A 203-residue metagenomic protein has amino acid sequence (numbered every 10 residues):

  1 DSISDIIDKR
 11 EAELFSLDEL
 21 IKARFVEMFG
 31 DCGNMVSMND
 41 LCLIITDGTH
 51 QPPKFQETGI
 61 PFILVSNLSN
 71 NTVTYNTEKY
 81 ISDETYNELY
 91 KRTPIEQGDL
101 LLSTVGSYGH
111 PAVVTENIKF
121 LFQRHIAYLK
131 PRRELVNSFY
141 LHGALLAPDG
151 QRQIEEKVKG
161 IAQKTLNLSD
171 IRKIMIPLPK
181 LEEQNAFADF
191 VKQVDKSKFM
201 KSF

Functional and structural regions predicted by a protein language model:
D5, K9-G48, K173, P177-F203: Non-catalytic DNA-recognition/assembly elements of restriction-modification systems
G33-V73, E88-Y90, K159: Low-complexity, Lys/Gly-biased intrinsically disordered segments
L64, E84-Y86, Y90-L146: A short beta-sheet element
E78-I81, K192: Short glycine-enriched, charge-decorated loop/helix-capping segments at active-site entrances that position
T104, K119-A127, V136, K159-N185: A short glycine-rich beta-alpha junction/loop motif
G150-I154: Periplasmic-binding protein-like
